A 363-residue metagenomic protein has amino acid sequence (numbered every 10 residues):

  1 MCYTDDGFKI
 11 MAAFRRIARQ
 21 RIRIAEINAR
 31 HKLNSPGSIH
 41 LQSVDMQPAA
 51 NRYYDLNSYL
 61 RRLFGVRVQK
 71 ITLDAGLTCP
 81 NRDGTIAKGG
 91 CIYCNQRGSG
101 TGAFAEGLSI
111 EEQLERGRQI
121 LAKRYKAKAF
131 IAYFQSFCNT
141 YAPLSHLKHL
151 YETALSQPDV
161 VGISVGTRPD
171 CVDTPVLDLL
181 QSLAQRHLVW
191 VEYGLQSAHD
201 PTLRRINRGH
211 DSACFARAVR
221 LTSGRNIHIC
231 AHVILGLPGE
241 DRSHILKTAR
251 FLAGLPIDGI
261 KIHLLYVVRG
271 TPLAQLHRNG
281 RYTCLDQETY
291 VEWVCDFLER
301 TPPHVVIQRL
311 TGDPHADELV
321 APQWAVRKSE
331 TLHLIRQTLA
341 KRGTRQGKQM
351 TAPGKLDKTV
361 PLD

Functional and structural regions predicted by a protein language model:
H40-I131: N-terminal [4Fe-4S]-dependent radical SAM core
L41-S58, R62-Q69, G259, V267-D363: Auxiliary Fe-S-binding modules of radical SAM enzymes
Q69-L73, F130-A132, I163-V165, V189-Y193 (+3 more regions): Hydrophobic faces of well-ordered beta-strands that scaffold small-molecule active sites in alpha/beta enzyme cores
R97-G117, L121-L144, P158-V172, L188-C214 (+1 more regions): Core AdoMet radical
A122, Y151-P158, L180-L188, R220-G224: Acidic (Asp/Glu)-rich catalytic clusters
L144-E152, D173-A184, I245: Distinct, well-ordered alpha-helical segments
A213-P272, E288-T311: Conserved C-terminal portion of the radical SAM core fold that forms the substrate/S-adenosylmethionine-binding
